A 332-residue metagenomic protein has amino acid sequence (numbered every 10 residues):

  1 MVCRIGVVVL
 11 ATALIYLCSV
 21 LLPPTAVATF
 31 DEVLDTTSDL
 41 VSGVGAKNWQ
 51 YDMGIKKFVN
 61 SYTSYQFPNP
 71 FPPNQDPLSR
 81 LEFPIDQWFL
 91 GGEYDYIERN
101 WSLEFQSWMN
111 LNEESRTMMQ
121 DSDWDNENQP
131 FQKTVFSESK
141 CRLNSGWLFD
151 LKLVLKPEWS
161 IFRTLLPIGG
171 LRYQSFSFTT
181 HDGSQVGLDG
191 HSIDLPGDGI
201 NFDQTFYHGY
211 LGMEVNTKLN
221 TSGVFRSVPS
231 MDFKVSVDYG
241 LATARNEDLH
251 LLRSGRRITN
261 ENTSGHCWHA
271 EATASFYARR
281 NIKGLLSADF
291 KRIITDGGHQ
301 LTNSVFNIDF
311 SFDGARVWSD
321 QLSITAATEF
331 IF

Functional and structural regions predicted by a protein language model:
M1-N48: Cleavable N-terminal export/targeting peptides
T29-T117: N-terminal entry module detector
D35-N48, D95-S102, L155-L165, L219-M231 (+1 more regions): Short loop/turn motifs that connect adjacent beta-strands in outer-membrane beta-barrel proteins
Y51-V59, F105-L111, L155, P167-S175 (+3 more regions): Transmembrane beta-barrel strands of outer-membrane/channel proteins
N60-Q87, M109-L148, Q174-H208, D238-E271 (+1 more regions): Extracellular/periplasm-exposed beta-strand and loop segments of Gram-negative cell-envelope proteins, dominated by
L90-Y96, F149-P157, G169-Y173, L211-T217 (+4 more regions): Residues on the lipid-exposed face of transmembrane beta-strands in outer-membrane beta-barrel proteins
N144-K152, F162-L166: A structural/positional concept
Y210-T243: Long, positively charged binding patches that form subdomain-scale interaction surfaces for polyanionic ligands
